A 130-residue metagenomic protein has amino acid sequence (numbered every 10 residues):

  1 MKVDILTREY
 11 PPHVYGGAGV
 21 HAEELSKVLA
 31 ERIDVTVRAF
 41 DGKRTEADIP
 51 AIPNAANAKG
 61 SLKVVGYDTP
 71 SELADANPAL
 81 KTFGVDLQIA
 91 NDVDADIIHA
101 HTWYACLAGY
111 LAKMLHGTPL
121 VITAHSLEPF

Functional and structural regions predicted by a protein language model:
M1-P53: N-terminal subdomain of nucleotide-sugar transferases
I33, L115-H116: Helix C-cap/helix->beta junction micro-motif
R38-F40, Y67, T123: Generic beta-sheet signal
N54-V93: A short, charged, and often flexible helix/loop element on the N-terminal side of the glycosyltransferase catalytic
D96-I97: Structural motif
A100-A105, A124: Short His-centered aromatic/hydrophobic patch
L107-M114: Short amphipathic alpha-helices and their capping/turn segments at secondary-structure boundaries
L120-F130: A short, histidine- and acid-enriched strand-loop-helix "catalytic/donor-clamping" loop that lines the nucleotide-sugar
